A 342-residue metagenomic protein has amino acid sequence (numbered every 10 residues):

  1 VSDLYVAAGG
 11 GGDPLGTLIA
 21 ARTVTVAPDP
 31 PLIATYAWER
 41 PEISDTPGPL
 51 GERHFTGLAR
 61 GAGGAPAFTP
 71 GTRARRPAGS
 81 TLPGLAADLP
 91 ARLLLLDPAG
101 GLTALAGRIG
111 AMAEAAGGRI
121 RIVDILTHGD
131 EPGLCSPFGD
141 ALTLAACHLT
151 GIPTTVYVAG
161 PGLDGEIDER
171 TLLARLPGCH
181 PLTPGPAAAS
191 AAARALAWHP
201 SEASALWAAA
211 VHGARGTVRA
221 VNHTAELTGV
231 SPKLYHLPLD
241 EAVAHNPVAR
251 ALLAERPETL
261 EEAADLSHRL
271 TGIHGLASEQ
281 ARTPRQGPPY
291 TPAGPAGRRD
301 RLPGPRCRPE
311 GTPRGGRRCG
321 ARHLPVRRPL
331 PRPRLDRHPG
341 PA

Functional and structural regions predicted by a protein language model:
S2-L4, R119-I122: Structural motif
S2-P47: N-terminal phosphate-binding or glycine-rich loops at protein starts, especially the Walker A/P-loop of NTPases
A7-T17, W38-P41, A99-A104, I125-P137 (+1 more regions): Gly/Ser/Thr-rich loops at beta-strand to alpha-helix junctions that form or flank small-molecule/cofactor-binding
L32-L94: Glycine-rich nucleotide/cofactor/substrate-binding loop typically near the N-terminus or early in the first domain
E52-R75, L173-S201: A glycine-rich helix N-cap at a beta->alpha junction
L95-M112: Glycine-rich oxoanion-binding loops at beta->alpha junctions
D124-A189, A193-A197, R306-G311, G315 (+2 more regions): Conserved mixed alpha/beta catalytic, RNA-binding, or beta-rich assembly cores of soluble enzyme, regulatory
S201-L335: C-terminal accessory domains and tails appended to enzymatic cores
